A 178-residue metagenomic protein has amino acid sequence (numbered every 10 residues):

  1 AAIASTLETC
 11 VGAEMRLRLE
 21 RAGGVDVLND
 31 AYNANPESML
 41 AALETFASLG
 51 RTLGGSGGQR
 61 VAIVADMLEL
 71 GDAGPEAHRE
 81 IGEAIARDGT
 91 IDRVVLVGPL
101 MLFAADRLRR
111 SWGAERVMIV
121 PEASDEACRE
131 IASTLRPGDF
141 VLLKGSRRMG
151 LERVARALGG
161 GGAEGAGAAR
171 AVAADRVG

Functional and structural regions predicted by a protein language model:
A1-G178: ATP-dependent carboxylate-amine ligase
